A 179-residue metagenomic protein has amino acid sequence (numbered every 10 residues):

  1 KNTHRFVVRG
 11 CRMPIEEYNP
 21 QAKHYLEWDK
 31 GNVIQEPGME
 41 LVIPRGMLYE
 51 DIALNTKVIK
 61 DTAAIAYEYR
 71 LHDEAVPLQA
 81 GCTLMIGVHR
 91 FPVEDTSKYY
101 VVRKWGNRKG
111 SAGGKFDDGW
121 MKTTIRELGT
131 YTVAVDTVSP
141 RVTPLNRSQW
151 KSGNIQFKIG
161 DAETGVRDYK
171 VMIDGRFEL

Functional and structural regions predicted by a protein language model:
K1-M13, G113, W120-T123, A162-L179: Long, low-complexity serine/threonine/glycine- and acidic-rich segments characteristic of extracellular
R9-E17, D136-S139: Extracellular interdomain linker/stem segments of modular secreted and single-pass surface proteins
Y25-D29, L54-Y100: Proteolytic processing hotspots in large secreted/extracellular or virion-associated proteins and select intracellular
W28-L54: Predominantly extracellular/luminal regions of secreted and cell-surface proteins, especially disulfide-bonded
G46-E50, V93-T96, G160-V166: Short proline/glycine-enriched turn/loop motifs at strand-loop junctions of beta-rich domains
V76-P77, N146-S152: Short, solvent-exposed loop/linker segments at the N-terminal edge of repeated beta-sheet extracellular domains
M85-H89, N154-A162: Short edge beta-strand/loop segments characteristic of extracellular beta-sandwich folds
W120-S139: C-terminal beta-strand-rich structural cap/linker in extracellular carbohydrate-active enzymes
